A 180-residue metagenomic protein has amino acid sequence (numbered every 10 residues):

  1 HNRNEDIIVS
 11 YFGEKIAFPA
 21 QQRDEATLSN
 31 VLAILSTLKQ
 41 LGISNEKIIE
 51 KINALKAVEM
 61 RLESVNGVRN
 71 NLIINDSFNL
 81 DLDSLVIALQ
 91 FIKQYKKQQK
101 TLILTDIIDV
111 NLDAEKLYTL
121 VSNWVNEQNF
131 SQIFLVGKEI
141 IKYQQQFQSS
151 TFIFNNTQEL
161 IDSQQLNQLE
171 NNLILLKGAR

Functional and structural regions predicted by a protein language model:
R3, F12-F130: Nucleotide phosphate-binding/pyrophosphate-handling subdomain across enzymes that bind or process nucleotide phosphates
I7-V9: Short beta-strand motif preference
A20, N156, G178: Active-site donor-binding loop signature of nucleotide-sugar glycosyltransferases
A33, L169-G178: Short SAM/SAH-binding signature in class I
N79-L80, T157-E159, R180: Short beta->alpha connector loops
Q99-N172: C-terminal helical cap/extension that packs against the catalytic core of soluble nucleotide-cofactor enzymes
V136-K138, K177-R180: Structural motif
